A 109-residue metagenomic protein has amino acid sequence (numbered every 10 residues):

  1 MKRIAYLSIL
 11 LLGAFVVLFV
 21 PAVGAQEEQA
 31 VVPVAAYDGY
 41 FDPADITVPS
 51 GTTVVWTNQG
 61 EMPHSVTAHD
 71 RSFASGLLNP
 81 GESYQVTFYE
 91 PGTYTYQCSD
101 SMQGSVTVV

Functional and structural regions predicted by a protein language model:
M1-S8: Bacterial N-terminal signal peptides that target proteins for export
S8-L18: Bacterial N-terminal signal peptides
V17, L78-V109: Extracellular/periplasmic metallocenter environments
L18-E28: Sec-dependent signal peptide cleavage junction
E28-S50: N-terminal edge beta-strand
A44, A74-G76: Beta-strand-rich interaction surfaces with strong enrichment in secreted/lumenal proteins
A44-M62, S83-E90, Y94-Q97: Beta-strand cores of secreted/periplasmic/IMS beta-sandwich domains, seen most often in copper-related folds
T67-S72: Short amphipathic beta-strand segments in non-cytosolic proteins
